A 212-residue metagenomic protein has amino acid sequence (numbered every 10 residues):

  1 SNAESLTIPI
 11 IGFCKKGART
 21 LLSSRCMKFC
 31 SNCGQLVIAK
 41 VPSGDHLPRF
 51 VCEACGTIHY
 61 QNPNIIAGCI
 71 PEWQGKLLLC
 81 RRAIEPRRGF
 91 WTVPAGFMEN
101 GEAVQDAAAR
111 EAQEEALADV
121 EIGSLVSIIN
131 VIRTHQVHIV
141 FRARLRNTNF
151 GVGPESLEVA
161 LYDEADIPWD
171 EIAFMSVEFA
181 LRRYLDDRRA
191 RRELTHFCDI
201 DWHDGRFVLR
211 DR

Functional and structural regions predicted by a protein language model:
L6, L21-L22: Leucine-biased recognition of intrinsically disordered, low-complexity hydrophobic segments
K28-G68: Acidic, metal-coordinating catalytic segment for phosphate/diphosphate chemistry, firing primarily on the Nudix
F29, R49, I70, L79 (+2 more regions): Conserved hydrophobic/aromatic beta-strand scaffold that supports enzyme active sites
E72-E114: Conserved Nudix-box catalytic region and its N-terminal flanking loop in Nudix hydrolases and closely related
M98-E121, L125-R183, D187-R188, R192-L194 (+1 more regions): Unchanged
